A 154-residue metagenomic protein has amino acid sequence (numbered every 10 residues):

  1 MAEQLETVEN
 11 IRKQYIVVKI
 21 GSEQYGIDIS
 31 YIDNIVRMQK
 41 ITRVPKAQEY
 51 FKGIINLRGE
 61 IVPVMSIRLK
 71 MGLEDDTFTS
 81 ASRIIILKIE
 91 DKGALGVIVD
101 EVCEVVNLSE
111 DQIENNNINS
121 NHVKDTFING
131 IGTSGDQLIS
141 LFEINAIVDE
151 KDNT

Functional and structural regions predicted by a protein language model:
M1-T154: An acidic, low-aromatic, low-complexity terminal/linker signal
